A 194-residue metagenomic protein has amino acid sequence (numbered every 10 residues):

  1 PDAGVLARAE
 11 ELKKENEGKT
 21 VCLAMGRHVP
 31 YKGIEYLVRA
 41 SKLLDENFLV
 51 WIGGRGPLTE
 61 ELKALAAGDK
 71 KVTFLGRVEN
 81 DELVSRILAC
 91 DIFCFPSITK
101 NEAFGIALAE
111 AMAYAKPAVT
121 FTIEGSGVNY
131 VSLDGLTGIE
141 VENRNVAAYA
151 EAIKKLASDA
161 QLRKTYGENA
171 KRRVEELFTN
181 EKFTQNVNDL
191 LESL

Functional and structural regions predicted by a protein language model:
L6, L12-K32, V38-K42, W51: Conserved donor-binding/catalytic core segment of Leloir-type glycosyltransferases
E60-D81: Nucleotide-activated donor-binding/catalytic signature segment of Leloir-type glycosyltransferases, i.e., the conserved
R77-V78, S85-C90: Short alpha-helical donor nucleotide-sugar binding micro-motif in glycosyltransferases
L88-A103, K116: Acidic donor-binding loop of glycosyltransferase active sites
A103-E110, V128: Short glycine/serine-rich donor-binding loops of glycosyltransferases
Y114-T122: Short hydrophobic beta-strand element within catalytic cores of glycosyltransferases and related nucleotide-activated
I123, V128-K155, Q161-L162: Change "using UDP/GDP/dTDP sugars" to "using nucleotide sugars
A148, K155, L162-E176, F183-N186: A short, well-ordered alpha-helix in the C-terminal region of glycosyltransferases
